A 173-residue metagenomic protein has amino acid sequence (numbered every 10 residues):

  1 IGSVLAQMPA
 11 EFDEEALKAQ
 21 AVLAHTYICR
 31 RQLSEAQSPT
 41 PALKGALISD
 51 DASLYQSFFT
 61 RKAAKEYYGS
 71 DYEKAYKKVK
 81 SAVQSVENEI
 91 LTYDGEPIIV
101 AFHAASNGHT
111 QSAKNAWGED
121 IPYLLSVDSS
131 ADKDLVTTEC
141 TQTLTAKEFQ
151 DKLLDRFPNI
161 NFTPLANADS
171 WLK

Functional and structural regions predicted by a protein language model:
I1-K173: Conserved, single-site charged/polar hotspot
